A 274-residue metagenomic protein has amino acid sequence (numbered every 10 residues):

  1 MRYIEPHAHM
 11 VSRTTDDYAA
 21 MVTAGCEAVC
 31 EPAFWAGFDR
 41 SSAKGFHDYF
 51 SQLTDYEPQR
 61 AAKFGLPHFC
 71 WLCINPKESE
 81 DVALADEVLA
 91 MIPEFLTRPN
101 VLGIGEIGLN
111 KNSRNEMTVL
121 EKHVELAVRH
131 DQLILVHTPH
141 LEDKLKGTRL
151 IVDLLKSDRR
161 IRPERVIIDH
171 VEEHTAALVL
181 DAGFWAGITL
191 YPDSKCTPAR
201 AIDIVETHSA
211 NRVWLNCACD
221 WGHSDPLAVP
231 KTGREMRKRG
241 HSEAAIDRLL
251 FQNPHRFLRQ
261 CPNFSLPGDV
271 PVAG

Functional and structural regions predicted by a protein language model:
M1-T138, E142, K146-L154, H170 (+1 more regions): Mid-domain alpha/beta scaffold segments of enzyme catalytic cores
A28-E31, W185-P192, L266-P267: Short hydrophobic/aromatic-enriched beta-strand-loop microsegments
A33-G37, L190-K195, C219-D220: Short, acidic/turn-prone active-site loops that include or flank metal/cofactor- and phosphate-binding residues
D39-S42, K195-D203, S224-D225: Short, charged, surface-exposed secondary-structure boundary motifs
A62-F64, S157-R162, H208-S209, K238-A244: Short helix-capping segments at alpha-helix termini
E121-D203, T207, N211-W214: Catalytic pocket-lining loop regions of alpha/beta-barrel enzymes, especially the amidohydrolase/enolase/GH5 lineages
H208-P226, I246: Short acidic/histidine-rich active-site segments
P230-G274: Mid-to-C-terminal alpha-helical segments outside catalytic/metal-binding sites
